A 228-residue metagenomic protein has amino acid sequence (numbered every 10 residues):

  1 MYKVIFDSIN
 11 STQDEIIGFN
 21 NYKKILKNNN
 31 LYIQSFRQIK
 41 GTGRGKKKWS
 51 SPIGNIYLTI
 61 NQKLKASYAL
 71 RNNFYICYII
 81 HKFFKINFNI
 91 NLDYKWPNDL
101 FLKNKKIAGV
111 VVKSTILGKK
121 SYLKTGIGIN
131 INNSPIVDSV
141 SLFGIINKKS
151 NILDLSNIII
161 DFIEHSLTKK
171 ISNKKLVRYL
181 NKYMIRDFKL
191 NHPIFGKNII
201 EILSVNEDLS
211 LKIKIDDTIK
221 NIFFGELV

Functional and structural regions predicted by a protein language model:
M1-I86: N-terminal lobe of the biotin/lipoate ligase/transferase fold
K3-I5, D14, K24, K65-Y68 (+2 more regions): Long, positively charged amphipathic alpha-helical accessory segments at protein N-termini or as interdomain linkers
L31, N91-K95: A short coil-to-beta-strand element that immediately follows conserved catalytic motifs
T42-R44, K95, K220: Basic side chains
